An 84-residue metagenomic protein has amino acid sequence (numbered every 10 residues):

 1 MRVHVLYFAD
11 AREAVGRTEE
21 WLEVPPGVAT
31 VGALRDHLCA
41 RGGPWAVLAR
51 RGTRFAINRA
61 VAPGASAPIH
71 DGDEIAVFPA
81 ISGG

Functional and structural regions predicted by a protein language model:
M1-G83: Ubiquitin-like/PB1-type beta-grasp interaction modules and other compact soluble beta-rich domains
